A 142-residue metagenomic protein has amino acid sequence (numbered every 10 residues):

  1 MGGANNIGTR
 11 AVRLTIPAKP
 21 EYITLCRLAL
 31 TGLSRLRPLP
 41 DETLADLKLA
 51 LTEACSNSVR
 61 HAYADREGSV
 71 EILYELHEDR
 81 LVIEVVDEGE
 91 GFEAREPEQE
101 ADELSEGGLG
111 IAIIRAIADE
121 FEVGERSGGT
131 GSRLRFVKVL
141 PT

Functional and structural regions predicted by a protein language model:
M1-L14, A116-T142: Flexible, glycine-/charge-rich segments associated with ATP-binding catalytic modules
L28-T52, L104: Conserved short strand/loop->alpha-helix "switch" segment adjacent to the catalytic nucleotide/phosphoryl-transfer site
E53-N57: Conserved polar catalytic motif of the HATPase_c/GHKL fold
S58-A62: Short helix-loop "hinge" at the ATP-lid/N-box region of the Bergerat-fold HATPase_c
S69-D79: Short beta-strand/loop element within the Bergerat-fold HATPase_c
R80-G107: Glycine-rich/acidic phosphate-handling loop/turn and adjacent ATP-lid/helix of nucleotide-binding kinase/ATPase domains
P97-G124: ATP phosphate-binding glycine-rich loop and adjacent ATP-lid/helix-beta elements within ATP-binding kinase/ATPase
